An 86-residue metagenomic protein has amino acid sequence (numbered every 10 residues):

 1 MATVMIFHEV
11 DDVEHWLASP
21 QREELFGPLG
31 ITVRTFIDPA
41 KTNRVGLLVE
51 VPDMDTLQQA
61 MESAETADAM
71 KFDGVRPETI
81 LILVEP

Functional and structural regions predicted by a protein language model:
M1-P86: Short S/T/G/P-rich N-terminal loop/turn motif that feeds into the first structured element of a domain
